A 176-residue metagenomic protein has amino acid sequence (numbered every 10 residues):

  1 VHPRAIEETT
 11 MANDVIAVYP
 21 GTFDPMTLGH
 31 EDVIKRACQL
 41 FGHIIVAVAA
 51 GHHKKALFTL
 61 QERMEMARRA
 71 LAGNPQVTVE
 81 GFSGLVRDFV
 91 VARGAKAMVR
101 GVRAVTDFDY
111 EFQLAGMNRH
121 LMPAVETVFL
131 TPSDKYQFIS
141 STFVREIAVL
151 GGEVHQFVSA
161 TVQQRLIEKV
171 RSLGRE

Functional and structural regions predicted by a protein language model:
R4-E176: Nucleotidyltransferase catalytic core that binds NTPs
